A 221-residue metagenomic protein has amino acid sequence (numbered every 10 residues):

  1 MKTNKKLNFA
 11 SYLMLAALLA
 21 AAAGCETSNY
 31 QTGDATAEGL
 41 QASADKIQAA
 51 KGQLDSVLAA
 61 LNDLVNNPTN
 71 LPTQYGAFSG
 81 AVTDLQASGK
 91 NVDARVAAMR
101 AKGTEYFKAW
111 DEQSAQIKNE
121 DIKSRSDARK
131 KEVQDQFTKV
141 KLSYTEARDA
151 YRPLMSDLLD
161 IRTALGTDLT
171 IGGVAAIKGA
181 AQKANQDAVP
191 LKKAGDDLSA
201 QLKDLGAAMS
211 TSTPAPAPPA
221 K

Functional and structural regions predicted by a protein language model:
K2-L13: Bacterial N-terminal signal peptides that target proteins for export
L13-L19: Hydrophobic helical h-region of N-terminal Sec-dependent signal peptides in bacterial secretory/periplasmic proteins
A20-G24: C-terminal motif of bacterial Sec signal peptides marking the signal peptidase cleavage site
C25-G89: Immediate post-signal-peptide N-terminus of mature secreted/exported proteins
L40-L54, V82-L85, G89-G103, Y144-Y151 (+2 more regions): Long amphipathic alpha-helices with heptad-repeat character, especially coiled-coil-forming segments used
A60-E132: Long amphipathic alpha-helical segments with strong coiled-coil/leucine-zipper propensity
M99-K178, V189, D196, T211-S212: Extended amphipathic alpha-helical interaction segments
L198-K221: Short, low-complexity, Pro/Ser/Thr/Gly-rich segments in the mature regions of secreted, periplasmic
